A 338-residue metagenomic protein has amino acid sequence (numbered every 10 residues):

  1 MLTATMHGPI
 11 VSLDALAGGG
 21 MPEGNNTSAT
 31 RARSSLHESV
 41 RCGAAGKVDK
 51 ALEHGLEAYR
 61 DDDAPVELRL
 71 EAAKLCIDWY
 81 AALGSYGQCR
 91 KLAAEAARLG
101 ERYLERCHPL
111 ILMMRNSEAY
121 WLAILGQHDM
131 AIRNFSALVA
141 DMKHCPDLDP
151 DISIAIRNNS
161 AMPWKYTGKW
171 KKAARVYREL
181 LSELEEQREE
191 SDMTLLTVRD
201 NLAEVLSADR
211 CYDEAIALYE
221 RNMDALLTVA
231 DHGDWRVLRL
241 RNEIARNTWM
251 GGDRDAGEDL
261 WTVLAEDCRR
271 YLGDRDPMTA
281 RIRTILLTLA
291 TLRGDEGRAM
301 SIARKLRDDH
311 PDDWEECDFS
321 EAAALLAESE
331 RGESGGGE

Functional and structural regions predicted by a protein language model:
M1-E338: Intrinsic-disorder-linked linear interaction elements in eukaryotic regulatory proteins
